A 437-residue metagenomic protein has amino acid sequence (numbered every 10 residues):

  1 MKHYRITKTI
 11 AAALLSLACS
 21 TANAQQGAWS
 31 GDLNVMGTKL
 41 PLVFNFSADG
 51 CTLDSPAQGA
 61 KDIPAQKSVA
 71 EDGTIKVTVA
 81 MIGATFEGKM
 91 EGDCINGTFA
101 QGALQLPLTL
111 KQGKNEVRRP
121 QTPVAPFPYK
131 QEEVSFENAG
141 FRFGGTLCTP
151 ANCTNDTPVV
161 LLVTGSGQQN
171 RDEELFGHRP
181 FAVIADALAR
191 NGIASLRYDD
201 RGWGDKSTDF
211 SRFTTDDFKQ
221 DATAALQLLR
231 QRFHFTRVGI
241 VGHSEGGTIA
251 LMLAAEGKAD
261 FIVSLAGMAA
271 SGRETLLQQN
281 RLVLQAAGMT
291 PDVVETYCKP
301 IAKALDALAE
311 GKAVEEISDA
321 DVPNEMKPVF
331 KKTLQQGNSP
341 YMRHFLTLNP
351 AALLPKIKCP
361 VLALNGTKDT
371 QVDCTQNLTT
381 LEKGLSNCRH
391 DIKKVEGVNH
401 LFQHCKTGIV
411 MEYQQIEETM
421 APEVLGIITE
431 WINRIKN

Functional and structural regions predicted by a protein language model:
Q25-M90, N96-L106, Q121-T122: Central antiparallel beta-sheet cores of small beta-barrel/beta-sandwich binding domains
N115-N155: N-terminal cap/lid segment of alpha/beta-hydrolase-fold proteins
D156-S166: Short beta-strand element of the alpha/beta-hydrolase
V183-D205: Conserved alpha/beta-hydrolase
R212-R232: Alpha/beta-hydrolase active-site loop
L265-K356: Accessory cap/linker subdomain of secreted extracellular hydrolases
I357, A363-N365: Short beta-strand/loop motif that positions the catalytic acidic residue of the alpha/beta-hydrolase fold
C359, D373-K383: Short alpha-helix in the alpha/beta-hydrolase fold that links the catalytic acid
